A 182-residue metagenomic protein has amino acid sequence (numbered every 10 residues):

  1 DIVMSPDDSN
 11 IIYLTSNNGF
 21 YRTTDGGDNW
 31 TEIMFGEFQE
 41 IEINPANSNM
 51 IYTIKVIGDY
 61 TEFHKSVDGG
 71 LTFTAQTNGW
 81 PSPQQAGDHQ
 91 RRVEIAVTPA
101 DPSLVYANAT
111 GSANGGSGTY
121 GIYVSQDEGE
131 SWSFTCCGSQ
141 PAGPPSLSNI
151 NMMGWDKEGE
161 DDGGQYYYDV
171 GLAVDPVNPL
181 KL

Functional and structural regions predicted by a protein language model:
D1-L182: Extracellular glycan-interacting surfaces
